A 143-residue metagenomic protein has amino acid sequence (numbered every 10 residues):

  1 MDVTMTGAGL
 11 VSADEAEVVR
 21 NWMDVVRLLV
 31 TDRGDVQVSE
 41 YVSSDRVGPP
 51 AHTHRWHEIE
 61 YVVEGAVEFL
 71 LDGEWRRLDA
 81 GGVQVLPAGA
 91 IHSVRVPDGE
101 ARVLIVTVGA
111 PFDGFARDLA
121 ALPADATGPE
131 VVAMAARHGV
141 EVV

Functional and structural regions predicted by a protein language model:
M1-D35, L122-V143: A short, N-terminal "cap"/entry segment at the start of jelly-roll beta-barrel domains of the cupin/DSBH fold
V11-S12, A66, G73-I91: Short acidic-glycine-tyrosine-enriched beta hairpin
L28, V38-E40, I59, W75 (+1 more regions): Conserved hydrophobic/aromatic beta-strand scaffold that supports enzyme active sites
S39-T53: Conserved short histidine dyad/triad with adjacent acidic residue
V42-R46, D72, P97: Solvent-exposed residues in well-ordered beta-strands and their adjoining turns, especially edge/terminal strands
R55-V67, D72: Glycine- and acidic-residue-biased ligand/ion/polar-headgroup-sensing regions
E68, A88-D113: Ligand-binding loop in jelly-roll beta-barrel domains
